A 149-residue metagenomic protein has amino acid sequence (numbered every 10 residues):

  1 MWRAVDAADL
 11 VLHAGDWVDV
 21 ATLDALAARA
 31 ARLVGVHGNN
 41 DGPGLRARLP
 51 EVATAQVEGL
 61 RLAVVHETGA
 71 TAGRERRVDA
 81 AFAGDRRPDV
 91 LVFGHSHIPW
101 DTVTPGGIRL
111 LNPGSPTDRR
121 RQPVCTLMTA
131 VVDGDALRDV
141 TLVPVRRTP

Functional and structural regions predicted by a protein language model:
M1, V64-D85: Pre-active-site segment of Zn-dependent metallo-hydrolases
M1-G59: Core catalytic region of metal-dependent phosphoesterases/phosphodiesterases, especially metallo-beta-lactamase-like
L10-D16, L33-N39, V64-H66, D89-H95 (+1 more regions): Active-site neighborhood of phospho(di)ester-bond hydrolases with catalytic His/Asp-centered motifs
V18-T22, N40-R46, G69-E75, V92-T104 (+1 more regions): Active-site environment of divalent metal-dependent phosphoester hydrolases
R48-V52, R76-F82, L111: Charged helix-capping and loop-helix junction motifs
V52-A53, P99, M128: Residue-level detector of beta-strand structural context in well-folded domains
V57-E58, A83-R87, L111-P149: Binuclear metal-dependent phosphoesterase catalytic core
G106-I108: Interfacial helix-loop-helix junctions of multi-pass membrane proteins
